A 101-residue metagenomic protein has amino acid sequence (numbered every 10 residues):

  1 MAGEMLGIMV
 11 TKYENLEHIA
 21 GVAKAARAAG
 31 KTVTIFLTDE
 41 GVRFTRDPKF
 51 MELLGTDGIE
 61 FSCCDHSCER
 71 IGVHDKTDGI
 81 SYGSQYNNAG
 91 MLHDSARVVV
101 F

Functional and structural regions predicted by a protein language model:
M5-E17, T38-R43: Short, glycine-rich nucleotide/cofactor-binding loops
L6, T32-V33, F61: Hydrophobic anchor at the start of a short beta-strand that flanks the dinucleotide cofactor-binding loop
N15-G30, I35: Histidine-anchored nucleotide/phosphate-binding helix
R27, G55, L92-H93: Anion (oxyanion) recognition and catalysis
K31, D39, F44-E52: N-terminal positively charged helical leader segments and presequences
F50-H74: A glycine-rich helix N-cap at a beta->alpha junction
I71-F101: C-terminal structural segments of small proteins and small subunits
